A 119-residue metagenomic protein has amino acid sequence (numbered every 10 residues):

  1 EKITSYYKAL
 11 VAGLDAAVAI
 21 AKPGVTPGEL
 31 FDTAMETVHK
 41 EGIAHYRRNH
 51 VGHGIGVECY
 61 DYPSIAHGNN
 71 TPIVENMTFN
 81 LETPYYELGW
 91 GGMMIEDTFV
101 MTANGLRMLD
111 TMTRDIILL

Functional and structural regions predicted by a protein language model:
E1-L119: Active-site neighborhoods and metal-handling regions in enzymes and metal-associated proteins
